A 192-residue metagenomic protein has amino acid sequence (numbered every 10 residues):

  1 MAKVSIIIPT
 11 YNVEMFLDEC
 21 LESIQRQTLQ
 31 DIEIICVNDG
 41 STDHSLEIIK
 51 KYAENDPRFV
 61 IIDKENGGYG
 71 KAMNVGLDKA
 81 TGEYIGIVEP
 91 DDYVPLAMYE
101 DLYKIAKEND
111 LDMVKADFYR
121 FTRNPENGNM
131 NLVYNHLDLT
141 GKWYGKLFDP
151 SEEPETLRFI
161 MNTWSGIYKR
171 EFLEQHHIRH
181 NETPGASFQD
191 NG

Functional and structural regions predicted by a protein language model:
M1-G192: Nucleotide-sugar donor-binding/catalytic module of glycosyltransferases that assemble extracellular/cell-envelope
